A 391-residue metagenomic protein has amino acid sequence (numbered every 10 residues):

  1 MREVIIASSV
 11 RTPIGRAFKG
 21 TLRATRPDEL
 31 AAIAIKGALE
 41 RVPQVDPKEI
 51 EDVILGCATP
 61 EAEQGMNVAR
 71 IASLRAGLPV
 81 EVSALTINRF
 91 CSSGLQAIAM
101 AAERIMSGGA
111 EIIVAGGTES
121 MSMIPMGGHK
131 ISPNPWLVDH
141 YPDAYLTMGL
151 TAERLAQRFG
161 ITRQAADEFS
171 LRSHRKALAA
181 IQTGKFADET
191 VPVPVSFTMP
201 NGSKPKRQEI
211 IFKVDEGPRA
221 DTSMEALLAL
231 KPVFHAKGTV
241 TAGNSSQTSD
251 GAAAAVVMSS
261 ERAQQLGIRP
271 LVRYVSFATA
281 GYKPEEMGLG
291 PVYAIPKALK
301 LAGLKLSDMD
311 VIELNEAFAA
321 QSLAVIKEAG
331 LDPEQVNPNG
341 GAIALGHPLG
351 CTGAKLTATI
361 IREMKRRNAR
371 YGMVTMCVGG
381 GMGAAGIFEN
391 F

Functional and structural regions predicted by a protein language model:
M1-P27, T222-L289, Y293, K300 (+3 more regions): Condensing-enzyme catalytic core mediating Claisen C-C bond formation in acyl metabolism
V10-P13, A24, D28-I33, Q44 (+3 more regions): N-terminal extracellular/periplasmic Venus flytrap/periplasmic-binding protein-like
L22-I113, T118-P135, T190-K213, E285-E286 (+1 more regions): Conserved beta-ketoacyl condensing-enzyme motif
P27-P43, V68-A72, A97, M148-L155 (+5 more regions): Short, well-ordered amphipathic alpha-helical segments that serve as non-catalytic structural scaffolds within diverse
C57-E111, I131, P142-L150, D221-Q247 (+3 more regions): Conserved catalytic cysteine-centered active-site region of acyl-thioester-dependent Claisen-condensing enzymes
N88-T118, A156-F186, A254-E261, I326 (+2 more regions): Active-site-proximal alpha-helical scaffold in enzymes
G117-E119, P125-I131, T147-R154, P192 (+7 more regions): Conserved N-terminal phosphate-binding loop of PLP-dependent enzymes in the Aspartate aminotransferase
